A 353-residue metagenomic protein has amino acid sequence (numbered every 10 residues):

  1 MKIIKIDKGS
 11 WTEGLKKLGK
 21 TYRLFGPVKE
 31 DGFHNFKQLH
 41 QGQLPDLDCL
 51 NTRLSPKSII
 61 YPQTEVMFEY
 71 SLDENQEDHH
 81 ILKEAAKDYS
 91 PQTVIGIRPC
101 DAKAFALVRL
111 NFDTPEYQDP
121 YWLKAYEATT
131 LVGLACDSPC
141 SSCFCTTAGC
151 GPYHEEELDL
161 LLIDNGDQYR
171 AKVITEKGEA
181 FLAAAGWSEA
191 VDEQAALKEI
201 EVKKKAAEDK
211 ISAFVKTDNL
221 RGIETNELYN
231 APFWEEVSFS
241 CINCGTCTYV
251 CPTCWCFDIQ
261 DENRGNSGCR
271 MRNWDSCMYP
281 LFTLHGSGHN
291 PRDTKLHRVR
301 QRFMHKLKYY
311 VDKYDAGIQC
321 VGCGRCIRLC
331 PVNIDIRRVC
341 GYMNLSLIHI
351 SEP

Functional and structural regions predicted by a protein language model:
M1-E224: Iron-sulfur-associated redox domains of electron-transfer enzymes in respiratory and anaerobic energy metabolism
S10-G14, C247, N273, D335: General structural feature for long, well-ordered alpha-helical segments within catalytic domains of soluble enzymes
F105, P252-C256, P331: Active-site-flanking alpha-helical
T217-F239, F257-L347: Ferredoxin-type iron-sulfur electron-transfer modules in oxidoreductases and energy-metabolism complexes
N219, C244-P252: Oxyanion-binding "anion nests"
I348-P353: Conserved small/polar residues in nucleotide/adenosyl-binding loops
